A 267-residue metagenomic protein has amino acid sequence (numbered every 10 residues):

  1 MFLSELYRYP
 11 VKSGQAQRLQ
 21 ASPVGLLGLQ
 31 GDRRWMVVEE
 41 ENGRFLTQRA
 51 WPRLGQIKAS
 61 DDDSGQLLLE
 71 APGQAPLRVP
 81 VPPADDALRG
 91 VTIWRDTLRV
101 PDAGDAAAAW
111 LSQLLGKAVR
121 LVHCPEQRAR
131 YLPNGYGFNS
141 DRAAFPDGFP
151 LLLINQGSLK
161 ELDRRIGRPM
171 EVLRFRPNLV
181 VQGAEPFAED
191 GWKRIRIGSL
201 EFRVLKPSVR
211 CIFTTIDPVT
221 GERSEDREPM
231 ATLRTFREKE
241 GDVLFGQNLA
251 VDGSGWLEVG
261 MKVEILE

Functional and structural regions predicted by a protein language model:
M1-E267: Metal-cofactor-dependent catalytic cores
